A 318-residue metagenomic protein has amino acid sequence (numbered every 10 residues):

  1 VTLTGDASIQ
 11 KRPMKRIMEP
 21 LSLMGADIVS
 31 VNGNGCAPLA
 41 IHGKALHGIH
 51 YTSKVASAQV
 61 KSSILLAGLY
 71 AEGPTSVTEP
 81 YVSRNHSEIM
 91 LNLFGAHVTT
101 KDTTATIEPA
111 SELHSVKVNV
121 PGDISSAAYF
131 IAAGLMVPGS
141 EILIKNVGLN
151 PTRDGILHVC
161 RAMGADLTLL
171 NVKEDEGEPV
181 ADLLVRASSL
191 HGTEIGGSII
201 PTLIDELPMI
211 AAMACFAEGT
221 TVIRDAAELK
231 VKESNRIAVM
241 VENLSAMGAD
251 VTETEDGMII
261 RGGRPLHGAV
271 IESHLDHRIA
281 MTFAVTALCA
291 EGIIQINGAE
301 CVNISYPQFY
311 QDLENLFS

Functional and structural regions predicted by a protein language model:
V1-S318: Structural preference for solvent-exposed beta-strand-turn elements and adjacent flexible terminal/loop segments within
